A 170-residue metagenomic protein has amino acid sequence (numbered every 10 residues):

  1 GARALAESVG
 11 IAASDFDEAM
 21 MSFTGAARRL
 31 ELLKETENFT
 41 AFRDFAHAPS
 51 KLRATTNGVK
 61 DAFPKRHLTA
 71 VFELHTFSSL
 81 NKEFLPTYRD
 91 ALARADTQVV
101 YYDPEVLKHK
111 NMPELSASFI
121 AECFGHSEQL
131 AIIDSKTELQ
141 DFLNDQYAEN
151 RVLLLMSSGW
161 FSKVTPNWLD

Functional and structural regions predicted by a protein language model:
G1-D170: ATP-dependent carboxylate-amine ligase
